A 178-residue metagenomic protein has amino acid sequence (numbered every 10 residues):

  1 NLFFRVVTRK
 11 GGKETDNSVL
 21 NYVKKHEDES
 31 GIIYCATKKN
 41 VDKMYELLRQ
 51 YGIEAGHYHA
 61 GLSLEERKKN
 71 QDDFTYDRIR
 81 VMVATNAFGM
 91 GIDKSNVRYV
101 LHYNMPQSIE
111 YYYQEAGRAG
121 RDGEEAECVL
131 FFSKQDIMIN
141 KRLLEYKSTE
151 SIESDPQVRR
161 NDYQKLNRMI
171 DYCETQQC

Functional and structural regions predicted by a protein language model:
N1-P156, R160-Q164: Helicase motor core with emphasis on the C-terminal RecA-like subdomain
N161-C178: Cys/His-rich short segments
